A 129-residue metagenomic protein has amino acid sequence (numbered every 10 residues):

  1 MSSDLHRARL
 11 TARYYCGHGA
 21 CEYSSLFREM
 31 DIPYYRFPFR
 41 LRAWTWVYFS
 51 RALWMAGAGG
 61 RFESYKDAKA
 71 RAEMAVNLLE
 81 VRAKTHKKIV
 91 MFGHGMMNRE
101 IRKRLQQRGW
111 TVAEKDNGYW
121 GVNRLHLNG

Functional and structural regions predicted by a protein language model:
M1, K87-M96: Beta-strand elements within well-structured catalytic alpha/beta cores of enzymes that handle phosphate/sulfate esters
M1-T11, F62-A75: Loop-to-helix element that buttresses phosphate recognition and phosphoryl-transfer chemistry
M1-Y48: Phosphate-coordination/substrate-recognition cap region in phosphate-metabolizing enzymes
A8-L10, N98-I101: Short, well-ordered alpha-helical microsegments
R13-G17, V81, K103, Q107: Short, well-ordered alpha-helices that flank and scaffold nucleotide-derived cofactor binding pockets
F49-D67: Short glycine/proline- and acidic residue-enriched helix-loop micro-motifs that form flexible lids or anion-recognition
L79-K87: Glycine-rich phosphate-binding loop signature in dinucleotide/nucleotide-binding domains
Q106-G129: Domain-level recognition of soluble alpha/beta enzyme cores, biased toward histidine phosphatases/phosphomutases
